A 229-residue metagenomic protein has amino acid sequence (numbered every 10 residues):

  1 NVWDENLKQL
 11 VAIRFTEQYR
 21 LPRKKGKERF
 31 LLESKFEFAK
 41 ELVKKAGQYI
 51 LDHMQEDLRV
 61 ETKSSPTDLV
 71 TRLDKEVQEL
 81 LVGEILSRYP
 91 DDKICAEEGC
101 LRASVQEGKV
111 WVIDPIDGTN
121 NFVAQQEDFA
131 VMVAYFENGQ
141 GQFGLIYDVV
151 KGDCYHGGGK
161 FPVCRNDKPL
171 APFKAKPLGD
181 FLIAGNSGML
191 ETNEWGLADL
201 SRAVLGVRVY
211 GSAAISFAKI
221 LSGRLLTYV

Functional and structural regions predicted by a protein language model:
D4-N6, I13, R23-K44, Q48 (+2 more regions): Oxyanion/phosphate-interacting regions
Q9-L10, Q18-Y19: Cationic, low-complexity basic patches in intrinsically disordered or flexible, solvent-exposed regions
K25-I116: N-terminal subdomain of lithium-sensitive/metallo-dependent phosphomonoesterases centered on the IMPase/IPPase/PAP
I50, D74, I85, T119 (+4 more regions): Residue-level signal for inorganic ion chemistry
V105-F161: DPxDG-like acidic metal-binding loop motif
Q142, L170-P172: Short, isolated positions in well-ordered beta-strands
N166-D167: Short strand-turn-strand beta-turns centered on an Asx-Gly dipeptide
F173-V229: An extended, acidic
